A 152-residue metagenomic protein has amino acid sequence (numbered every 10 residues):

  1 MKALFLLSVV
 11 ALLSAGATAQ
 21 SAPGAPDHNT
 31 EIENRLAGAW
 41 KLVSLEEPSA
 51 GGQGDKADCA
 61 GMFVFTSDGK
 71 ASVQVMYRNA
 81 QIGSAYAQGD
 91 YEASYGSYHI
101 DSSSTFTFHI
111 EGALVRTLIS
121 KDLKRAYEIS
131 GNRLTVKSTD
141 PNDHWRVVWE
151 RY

Functional and structural regions predicted by a protein language model:
M1-L7: Bacterial N-terminal signal peptides that target proteins for export
F5, A15-Y152: Lipid interaction determinants
